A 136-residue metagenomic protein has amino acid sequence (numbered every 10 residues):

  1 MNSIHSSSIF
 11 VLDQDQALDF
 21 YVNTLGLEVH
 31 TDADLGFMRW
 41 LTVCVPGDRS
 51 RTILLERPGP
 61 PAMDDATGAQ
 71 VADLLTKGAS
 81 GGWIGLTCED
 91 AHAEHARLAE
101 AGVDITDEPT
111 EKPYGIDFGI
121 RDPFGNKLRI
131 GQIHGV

Functional and structural regions predicted by a protein language model:
M1, D32, C44-V45, D73-K77 (+1 more regions): Short secondary-structure boundary/capping segments
S3, R49-R51, N126: Short acidic/polar mixed-charge low-complexity motifs
I4-H5, A79-W83: Eukaryotic phosphotyrosine signaling hubs
S8-I9, H30, R39-C44, G85-L86 (+1 more regions): Vicinal oxygen chelate
F10-P60: Core segments of cupin and vicinal oxygen chelate
R49-R51, S80, I116: A short helix-loop-beta-strand connector motif used in the catalytic cores of GNAT acetyltransferases and, in some
E56-A69, D107, E111, Q132-G135: Acetyl-CoA-dependent GNAT
